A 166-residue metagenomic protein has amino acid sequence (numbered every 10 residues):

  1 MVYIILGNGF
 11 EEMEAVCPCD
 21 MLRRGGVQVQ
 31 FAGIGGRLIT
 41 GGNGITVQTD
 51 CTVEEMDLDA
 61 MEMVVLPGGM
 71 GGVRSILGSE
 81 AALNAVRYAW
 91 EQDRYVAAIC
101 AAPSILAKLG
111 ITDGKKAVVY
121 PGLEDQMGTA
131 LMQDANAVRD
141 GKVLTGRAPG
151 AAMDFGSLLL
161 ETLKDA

Functional and structural regions predicted by a protein language model:
M1-V96, I105-G114, D125-A166: Extended, subdomain-level signal for the structured scaffold at the beginning of enzyme domains
I99-C100: Short, thiol/selenol-centered motifs that function as redox-active sites or metal-ligating centers
A117: Anionic-ligand binding patches
